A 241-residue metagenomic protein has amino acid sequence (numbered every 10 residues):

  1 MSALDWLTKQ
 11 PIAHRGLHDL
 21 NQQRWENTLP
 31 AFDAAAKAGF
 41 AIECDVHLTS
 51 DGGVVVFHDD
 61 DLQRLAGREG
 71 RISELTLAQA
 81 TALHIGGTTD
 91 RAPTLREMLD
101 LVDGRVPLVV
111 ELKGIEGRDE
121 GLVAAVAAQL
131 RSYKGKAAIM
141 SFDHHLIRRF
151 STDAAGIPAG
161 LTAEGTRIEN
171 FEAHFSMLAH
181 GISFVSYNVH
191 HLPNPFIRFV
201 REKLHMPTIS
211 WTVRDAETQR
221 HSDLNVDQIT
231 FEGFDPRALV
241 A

Functional and structural regions predicted by a protein language model:
M1-A241: Phosphate-group recognition and catalysis centered on beta-loop-alpha active-site segments
